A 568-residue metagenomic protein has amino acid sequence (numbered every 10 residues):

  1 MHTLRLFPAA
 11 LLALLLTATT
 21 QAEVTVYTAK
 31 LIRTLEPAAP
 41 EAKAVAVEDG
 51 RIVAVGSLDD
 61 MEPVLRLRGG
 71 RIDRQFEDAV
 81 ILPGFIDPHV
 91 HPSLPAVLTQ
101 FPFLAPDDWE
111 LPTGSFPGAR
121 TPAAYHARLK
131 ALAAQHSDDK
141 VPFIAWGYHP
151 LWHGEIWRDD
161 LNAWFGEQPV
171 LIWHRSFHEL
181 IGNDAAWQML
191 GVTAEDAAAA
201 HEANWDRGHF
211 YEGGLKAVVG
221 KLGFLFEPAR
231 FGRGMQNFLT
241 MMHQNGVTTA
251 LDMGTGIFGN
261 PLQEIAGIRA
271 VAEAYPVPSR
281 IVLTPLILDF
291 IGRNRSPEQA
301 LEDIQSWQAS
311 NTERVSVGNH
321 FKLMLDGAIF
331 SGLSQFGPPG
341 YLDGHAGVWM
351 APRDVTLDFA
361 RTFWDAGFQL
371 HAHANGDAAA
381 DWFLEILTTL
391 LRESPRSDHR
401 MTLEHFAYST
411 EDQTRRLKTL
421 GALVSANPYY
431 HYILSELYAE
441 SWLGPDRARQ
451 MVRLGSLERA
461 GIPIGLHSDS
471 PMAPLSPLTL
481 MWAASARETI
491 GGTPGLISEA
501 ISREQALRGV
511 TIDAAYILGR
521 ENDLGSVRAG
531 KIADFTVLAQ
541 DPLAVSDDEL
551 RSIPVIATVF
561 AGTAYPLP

Functional and structural regions predicted by a protein language model:
M1-P8: Bacterial N-terminal signal peptides that target proteins for export
P8-T17: Bacterial N-terminal signal peptides
T20-A22: Boundary at the C-terminal end of the N-terminal hydrophobic targeting segment
V24-T28, P37-E302, V317-N319, L323-A379 (+6 more regions): Divalent metal-binding segments
R33-T34: Short solvent-exposed capping/turn motifs at the termini of beta-strands
R233, R361-H371, A378-M401, H405-F406 (+4 more regions): His/Asp/Glu-enriched, well-ordered alpha-helical/loop segment that forms or immediately abuts the divalent-metal
V271-Y275, S306-E313, S394-R396, L417-G421: Acidic (Asp/Glu)-rich catalytic clusters
A300-S306, T402, T410: Flexible, glycine/threonine-enriched loop-and-boundary segments that flank and lead into catalytic domains of large
